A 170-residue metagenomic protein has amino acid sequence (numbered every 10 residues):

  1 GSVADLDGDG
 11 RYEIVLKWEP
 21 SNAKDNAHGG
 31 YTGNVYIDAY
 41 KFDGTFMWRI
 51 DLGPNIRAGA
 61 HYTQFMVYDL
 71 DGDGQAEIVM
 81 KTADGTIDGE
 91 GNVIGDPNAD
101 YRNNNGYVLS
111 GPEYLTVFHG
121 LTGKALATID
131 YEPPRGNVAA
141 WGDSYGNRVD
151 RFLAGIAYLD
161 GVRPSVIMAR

Functional and structural regions predicted by a protein language model:
G1-R170: Beta-propeller-forming repeat regions
